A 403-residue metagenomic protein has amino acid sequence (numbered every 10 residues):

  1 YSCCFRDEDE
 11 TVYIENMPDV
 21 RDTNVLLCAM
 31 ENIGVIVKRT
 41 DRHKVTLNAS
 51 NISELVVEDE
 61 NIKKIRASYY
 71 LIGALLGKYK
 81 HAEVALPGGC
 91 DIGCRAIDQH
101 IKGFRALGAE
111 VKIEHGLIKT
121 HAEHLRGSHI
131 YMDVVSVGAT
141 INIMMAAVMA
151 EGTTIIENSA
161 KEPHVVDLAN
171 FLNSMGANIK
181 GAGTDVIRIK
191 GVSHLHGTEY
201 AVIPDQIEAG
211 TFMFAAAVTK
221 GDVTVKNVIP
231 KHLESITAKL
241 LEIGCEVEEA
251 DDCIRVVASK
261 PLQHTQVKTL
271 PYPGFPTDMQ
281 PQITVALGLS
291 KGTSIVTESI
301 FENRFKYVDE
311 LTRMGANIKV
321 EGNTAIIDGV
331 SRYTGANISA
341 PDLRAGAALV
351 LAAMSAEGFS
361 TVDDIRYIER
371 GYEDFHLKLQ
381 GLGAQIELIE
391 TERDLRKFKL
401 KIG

Functional and structural regions predicted by a protein language model:
Y1-G403: Short, structured segments at the rim of ligand-binding sites
